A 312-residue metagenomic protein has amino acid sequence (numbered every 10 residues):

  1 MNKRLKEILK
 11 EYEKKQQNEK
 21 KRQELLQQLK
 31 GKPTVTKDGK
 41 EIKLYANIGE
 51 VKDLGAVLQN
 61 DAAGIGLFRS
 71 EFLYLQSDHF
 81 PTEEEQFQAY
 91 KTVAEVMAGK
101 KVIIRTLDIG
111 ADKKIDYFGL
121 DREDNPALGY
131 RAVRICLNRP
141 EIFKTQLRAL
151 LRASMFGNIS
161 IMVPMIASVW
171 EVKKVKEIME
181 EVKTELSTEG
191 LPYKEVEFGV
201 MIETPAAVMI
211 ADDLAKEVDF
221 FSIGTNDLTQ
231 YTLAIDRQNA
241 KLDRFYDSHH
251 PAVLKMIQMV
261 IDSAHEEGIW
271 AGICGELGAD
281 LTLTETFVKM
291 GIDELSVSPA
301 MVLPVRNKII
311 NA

Functional and structural regions predicted by a protein language model:
M1-K14: Conserved glycine-bearing catalytic or ligand-binding loops at nucleotide- and phosphate-handling centers of large
E19-A312: Conserved alpha/beta-domain cores
